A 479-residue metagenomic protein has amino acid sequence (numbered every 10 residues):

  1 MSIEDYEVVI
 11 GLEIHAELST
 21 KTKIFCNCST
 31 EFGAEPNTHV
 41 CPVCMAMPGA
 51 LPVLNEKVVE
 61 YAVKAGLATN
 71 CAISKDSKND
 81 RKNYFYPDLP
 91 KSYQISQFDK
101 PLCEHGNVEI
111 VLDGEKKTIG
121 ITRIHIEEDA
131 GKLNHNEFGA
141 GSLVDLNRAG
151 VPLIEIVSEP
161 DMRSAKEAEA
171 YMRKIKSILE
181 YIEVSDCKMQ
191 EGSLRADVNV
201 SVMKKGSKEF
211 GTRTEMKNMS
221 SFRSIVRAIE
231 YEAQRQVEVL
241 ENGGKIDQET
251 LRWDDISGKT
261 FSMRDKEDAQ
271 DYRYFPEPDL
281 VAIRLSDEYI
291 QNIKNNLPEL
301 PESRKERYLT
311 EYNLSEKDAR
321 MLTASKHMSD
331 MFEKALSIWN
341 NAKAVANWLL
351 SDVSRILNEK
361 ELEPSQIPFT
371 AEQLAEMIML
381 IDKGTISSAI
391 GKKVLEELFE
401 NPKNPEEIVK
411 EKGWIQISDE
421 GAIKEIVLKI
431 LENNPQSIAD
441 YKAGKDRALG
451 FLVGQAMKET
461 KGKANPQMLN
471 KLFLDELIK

Functional and structural regions predicted by a protein language model:
M1-E299, T310, E316, S337-N341: Basic, nucleic-acid-interacting segments
E4, L146-V151, M189-A196, K205-K208 (+1 more regions): C-terminal non-catalytic interaction appendages of large macromolecular assemblies
G11, V59, M172, V226 (+6 more regions): Hydrophobic face of alpha-helices
S19, N199, M203, Q234 (+8 more regions): Amphipathic alpha-helical core segments of compact helical bundles
G192-K204, L309-M331, A342-K360, E372-L374 (+2 more regions): Core structural elements
I283-R284, A319, M331-E333, A344-V345 (+7 more regions): Extended hydrophobic-aromatic, low-complexity segments
N313, L336-V345, T385-I386, A443-R447: Structural motif
S365-A375, M379, T385-K458: Strongly charged, low-complexity linkers/loops
